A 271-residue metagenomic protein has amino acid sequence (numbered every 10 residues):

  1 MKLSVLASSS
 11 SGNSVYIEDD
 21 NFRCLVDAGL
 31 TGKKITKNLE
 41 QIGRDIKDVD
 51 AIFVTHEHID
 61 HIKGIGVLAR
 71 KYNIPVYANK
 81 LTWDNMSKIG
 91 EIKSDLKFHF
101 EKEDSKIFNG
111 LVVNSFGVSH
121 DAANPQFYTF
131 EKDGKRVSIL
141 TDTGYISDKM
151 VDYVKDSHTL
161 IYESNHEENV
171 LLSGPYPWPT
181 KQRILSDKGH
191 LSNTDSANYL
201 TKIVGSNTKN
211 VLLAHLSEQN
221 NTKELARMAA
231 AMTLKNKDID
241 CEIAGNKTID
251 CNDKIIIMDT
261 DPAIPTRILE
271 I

Functional and structural regions predicted by a protein language model:
M1-Q41, Q126-D142, T159: Conserved beta-strand hairpin/beta-sheet module of binuclear metal-dependent hydrolase folds, prominently
F22, Y72-P75, G205-K209: A short helix->loop->beta-strand "cap" motif at the edges of active sites that frequently abuts
V26-G29, D50-E57, Y77-K80, S138-T141 (+3 more regions): Active-site neighborhood of phospho(di)ester-bond hydrolases with catalytic His/Asp-centered motifs
K33-N79: Active-site metal-binding motif and surrounding structural segment of the metallo-beta-lactamase
H58-I62, W83-N85, A122-A123, I146-D148 (+2 more regions): Active-site environment of divalent metal-dependent phosphoester hydrolases
K63-Y72, S87-I89, N221-M228: Metal-dependent catalytic neighborhoods of phosphoester/phosphodiester hydrolases
K80-G134: Metallo-beta-lactamase
D148-T248, I255-I257: Cap/insert and terminal regions of metallo-dependent hydrolase folds
